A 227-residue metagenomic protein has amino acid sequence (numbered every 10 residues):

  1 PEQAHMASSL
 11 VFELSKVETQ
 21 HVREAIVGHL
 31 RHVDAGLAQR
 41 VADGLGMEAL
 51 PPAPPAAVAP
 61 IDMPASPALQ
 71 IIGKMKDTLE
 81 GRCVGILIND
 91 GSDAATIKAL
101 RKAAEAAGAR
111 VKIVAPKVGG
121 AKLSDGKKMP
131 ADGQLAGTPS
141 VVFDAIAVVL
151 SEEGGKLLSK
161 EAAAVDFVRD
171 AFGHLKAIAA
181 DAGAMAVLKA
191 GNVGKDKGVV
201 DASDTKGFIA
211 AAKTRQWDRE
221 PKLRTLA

Functional and structural regions predicted by a protein language model:
A4-G173, A186-A227: Extended, subdomain-level signal for the structured scaffold at the beginning of enzyme domains
H174-D181: ADP-ribose/adenylate-binding Rossmann-like module
